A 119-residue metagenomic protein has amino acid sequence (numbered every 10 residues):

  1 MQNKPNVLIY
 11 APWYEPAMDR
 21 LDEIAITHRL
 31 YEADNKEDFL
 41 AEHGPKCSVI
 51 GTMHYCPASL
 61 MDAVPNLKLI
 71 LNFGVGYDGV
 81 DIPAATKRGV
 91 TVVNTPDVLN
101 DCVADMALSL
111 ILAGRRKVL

Functional and structural regions predicted by a protein language model:
M1-C47: N-terminal glycine-/charge-rich "phosphate-binding" loop or analogous flexible N-terminal tail
S48-L119: Phosphate/diphosphate ligand-binding glycine-rich loop within oxidoreductases
